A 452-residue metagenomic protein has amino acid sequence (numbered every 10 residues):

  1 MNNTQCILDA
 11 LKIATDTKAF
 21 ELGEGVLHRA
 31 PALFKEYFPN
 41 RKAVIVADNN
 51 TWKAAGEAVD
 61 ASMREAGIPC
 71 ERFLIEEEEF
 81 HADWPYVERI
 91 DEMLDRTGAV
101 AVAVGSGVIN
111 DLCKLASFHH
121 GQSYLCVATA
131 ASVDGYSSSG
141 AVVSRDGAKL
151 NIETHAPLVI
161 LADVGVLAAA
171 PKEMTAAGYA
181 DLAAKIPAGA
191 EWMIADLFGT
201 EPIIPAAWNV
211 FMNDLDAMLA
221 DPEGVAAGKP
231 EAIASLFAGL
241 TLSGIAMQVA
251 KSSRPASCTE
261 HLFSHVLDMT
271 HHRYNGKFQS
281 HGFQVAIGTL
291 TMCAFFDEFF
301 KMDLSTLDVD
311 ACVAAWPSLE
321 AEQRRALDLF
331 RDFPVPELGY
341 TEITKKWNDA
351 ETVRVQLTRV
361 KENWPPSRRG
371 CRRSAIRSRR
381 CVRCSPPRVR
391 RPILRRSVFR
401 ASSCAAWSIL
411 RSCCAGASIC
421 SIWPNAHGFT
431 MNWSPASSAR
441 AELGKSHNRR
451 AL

Functional and structural regions predicted by a protein language model:
M1-V100: ATP/NTP phosphate-donor binding region
N2-I7, L182, M302-L452: C-terminal charged capping/lid subdomain of soluble metabolic enzymes
K12-A14, Y37-F38, M93-R96, S117 (+3 more regions): Solvent-exposed alpha-helices and their adjacent loops that cap or buttress functional pockets in soluble metabolic
K18, F118-A217: A glycine/threonine-rich phosphate-anchoring loop and its flanking beta-alpha core in nucleotide/phosphate-binding
L27, N49-A54, G105-N110, S132 (+1 more regions): Gly/Ser/Thr-rich loops at beta-strand to alpha-helix junctions that form or flank small-molecule/cofactor-binding
P39, R64, D95, A148 (+13 more regions): Generic secondary-structure signature for well-ordered alpha-helical cores
L94-A116, H120-A130: A short, small-residue-rich loop immediately preceding and capping a beta-strand
V210-R380: Active-site segments that bind and position negatively charged phosphate/pyrophosphate groups
